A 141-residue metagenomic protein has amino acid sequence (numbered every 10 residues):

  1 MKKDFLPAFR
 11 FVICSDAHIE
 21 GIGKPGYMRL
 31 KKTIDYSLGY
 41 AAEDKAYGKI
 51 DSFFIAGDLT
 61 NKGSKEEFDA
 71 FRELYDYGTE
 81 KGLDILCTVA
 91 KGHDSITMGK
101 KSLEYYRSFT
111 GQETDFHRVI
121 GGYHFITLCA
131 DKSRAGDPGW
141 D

Functional and structural regions predicted by a protein language model:
M1-F68: N-terminal active-site segment of His-dependent metallophosphoesterases
S64-D141: Extended active-site neighborhood of metal-dependent phosphoesterases/phosphodiesterases
